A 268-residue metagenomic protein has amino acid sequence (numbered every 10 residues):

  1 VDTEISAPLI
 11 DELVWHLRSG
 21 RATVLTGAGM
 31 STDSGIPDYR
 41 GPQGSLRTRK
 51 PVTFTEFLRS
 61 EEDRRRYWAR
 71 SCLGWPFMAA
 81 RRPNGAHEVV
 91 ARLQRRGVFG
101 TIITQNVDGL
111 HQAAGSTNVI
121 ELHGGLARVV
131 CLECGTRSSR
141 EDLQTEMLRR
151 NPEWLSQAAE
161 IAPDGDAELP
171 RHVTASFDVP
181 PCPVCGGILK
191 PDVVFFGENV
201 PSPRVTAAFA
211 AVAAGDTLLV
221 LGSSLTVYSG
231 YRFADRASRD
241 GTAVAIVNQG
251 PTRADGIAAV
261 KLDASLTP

Functional and structural regions predicted by a protein language model:
V1-P268: Conserved catalytic core of sirtuin-type NAD+-dependent deacylases
